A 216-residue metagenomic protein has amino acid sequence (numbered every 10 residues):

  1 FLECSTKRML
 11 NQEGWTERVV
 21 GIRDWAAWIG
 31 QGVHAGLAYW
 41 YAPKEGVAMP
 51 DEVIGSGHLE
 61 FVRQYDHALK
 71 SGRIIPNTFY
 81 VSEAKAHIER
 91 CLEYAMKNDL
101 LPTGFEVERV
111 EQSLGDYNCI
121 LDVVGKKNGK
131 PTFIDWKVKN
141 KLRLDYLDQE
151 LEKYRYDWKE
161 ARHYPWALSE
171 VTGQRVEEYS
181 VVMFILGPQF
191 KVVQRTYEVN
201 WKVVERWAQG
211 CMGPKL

Functional and structural regions predicted by a protein language model:
L2-E45: Nuclease catalytic cores
C4-V20, Q64, F133, K139-Y146: Short amphipathic alpha-helical segments and their helix-coil junctions
G14, A38-E45, M96, V138-K141 (+1 more regions): Hydrophobic/aromatic-lined pockets within catalytic cores
A27, E108-A161: Non-catalytic protein-protein interaction segments used by genome-maintenance enzymes to assemble and couple activities
G32-A35, K159-A167: Short amphipathic alpha-helical face segments that pack within enzyme cores and frequently flank/anchor catalytic
G32-V110: A non-catalytic, helix-rich entry segment at domain boundaries
D66, S82-I88, P165-L216: Metal-dependent nuclease catalytic regions and adjoining charged, substrate-binding loops involved in nucleic-acid end
L101, G125-F133, S169-E177: Secondary-structure boundary elements
